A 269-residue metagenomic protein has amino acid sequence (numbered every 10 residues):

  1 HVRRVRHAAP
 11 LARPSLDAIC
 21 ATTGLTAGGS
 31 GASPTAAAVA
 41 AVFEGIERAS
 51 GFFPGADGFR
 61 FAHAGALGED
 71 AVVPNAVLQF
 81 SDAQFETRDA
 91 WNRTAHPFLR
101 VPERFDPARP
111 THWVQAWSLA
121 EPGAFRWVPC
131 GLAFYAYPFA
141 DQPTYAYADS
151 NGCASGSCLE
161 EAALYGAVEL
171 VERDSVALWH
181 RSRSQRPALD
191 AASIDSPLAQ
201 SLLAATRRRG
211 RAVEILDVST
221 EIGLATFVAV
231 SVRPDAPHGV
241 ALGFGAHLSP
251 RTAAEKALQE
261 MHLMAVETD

Functional and structural regions predicted by a protein language model:
H1-D269: Helix-coil modules at protein/domain termini and other flexible surface or pore-lining loops, especially C-terminal
